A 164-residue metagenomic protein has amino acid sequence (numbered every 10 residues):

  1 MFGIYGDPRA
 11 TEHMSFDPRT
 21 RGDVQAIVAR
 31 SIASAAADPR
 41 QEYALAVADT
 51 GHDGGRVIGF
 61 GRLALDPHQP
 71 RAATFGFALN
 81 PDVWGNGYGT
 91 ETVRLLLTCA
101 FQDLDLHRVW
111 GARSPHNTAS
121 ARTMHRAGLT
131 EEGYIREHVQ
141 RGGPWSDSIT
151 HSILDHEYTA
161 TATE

Functional and structural regions predicted by a protein language model:
M1-D82, C99, D103, P144-E164: GNAT-family acyltransferases
D17, A44, L95, A112-R113 (+1 more regions): Proline- and acidic/polar-enriched loop/turn elements at helix boundaries
T20, H116, V139: Positions that flank functional sites
H68, W110-A112, T130-S148: Conserved catalytic-core motifs of GNAT/GCN5-like acyltransferases
L79, S114-P115: Short amphipathic helical patch at the helix-1/turn junction of helix-turn-helix
G85-Q102, T118-R126: Conserved acetyl-CoA-binding loop-helix of GNAT-fold acetyltransferases
